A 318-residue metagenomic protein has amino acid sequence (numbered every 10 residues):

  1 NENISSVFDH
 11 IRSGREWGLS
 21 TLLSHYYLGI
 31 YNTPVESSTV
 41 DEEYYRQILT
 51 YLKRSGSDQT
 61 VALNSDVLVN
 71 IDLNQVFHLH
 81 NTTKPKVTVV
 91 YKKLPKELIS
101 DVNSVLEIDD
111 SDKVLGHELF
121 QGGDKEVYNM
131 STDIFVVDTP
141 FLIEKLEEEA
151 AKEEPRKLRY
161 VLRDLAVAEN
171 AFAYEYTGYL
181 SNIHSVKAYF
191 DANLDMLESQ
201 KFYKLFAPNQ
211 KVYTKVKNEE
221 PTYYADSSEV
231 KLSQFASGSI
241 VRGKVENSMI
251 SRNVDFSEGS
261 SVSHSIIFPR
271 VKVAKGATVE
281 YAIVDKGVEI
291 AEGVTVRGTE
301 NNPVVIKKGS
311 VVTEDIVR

Functional and structural regions predicted by a protein language model:
N1-D195, I306: Unchanged
P140, E149-R318: Left-handed beta-helix
